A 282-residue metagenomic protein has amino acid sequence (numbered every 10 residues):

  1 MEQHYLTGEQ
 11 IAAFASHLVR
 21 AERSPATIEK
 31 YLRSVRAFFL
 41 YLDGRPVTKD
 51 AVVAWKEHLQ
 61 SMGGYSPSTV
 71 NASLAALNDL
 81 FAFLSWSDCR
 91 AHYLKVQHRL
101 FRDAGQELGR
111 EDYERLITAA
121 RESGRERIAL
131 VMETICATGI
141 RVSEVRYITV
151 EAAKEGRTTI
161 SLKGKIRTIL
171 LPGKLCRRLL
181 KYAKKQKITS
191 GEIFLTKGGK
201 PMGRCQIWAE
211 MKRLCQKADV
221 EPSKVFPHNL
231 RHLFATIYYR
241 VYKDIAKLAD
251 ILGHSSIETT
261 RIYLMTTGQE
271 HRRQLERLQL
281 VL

Functional and structural regions predicted by a protein language model:
M1-L282: Conserved catalytic core of the tyrosine transesterase superfamily
